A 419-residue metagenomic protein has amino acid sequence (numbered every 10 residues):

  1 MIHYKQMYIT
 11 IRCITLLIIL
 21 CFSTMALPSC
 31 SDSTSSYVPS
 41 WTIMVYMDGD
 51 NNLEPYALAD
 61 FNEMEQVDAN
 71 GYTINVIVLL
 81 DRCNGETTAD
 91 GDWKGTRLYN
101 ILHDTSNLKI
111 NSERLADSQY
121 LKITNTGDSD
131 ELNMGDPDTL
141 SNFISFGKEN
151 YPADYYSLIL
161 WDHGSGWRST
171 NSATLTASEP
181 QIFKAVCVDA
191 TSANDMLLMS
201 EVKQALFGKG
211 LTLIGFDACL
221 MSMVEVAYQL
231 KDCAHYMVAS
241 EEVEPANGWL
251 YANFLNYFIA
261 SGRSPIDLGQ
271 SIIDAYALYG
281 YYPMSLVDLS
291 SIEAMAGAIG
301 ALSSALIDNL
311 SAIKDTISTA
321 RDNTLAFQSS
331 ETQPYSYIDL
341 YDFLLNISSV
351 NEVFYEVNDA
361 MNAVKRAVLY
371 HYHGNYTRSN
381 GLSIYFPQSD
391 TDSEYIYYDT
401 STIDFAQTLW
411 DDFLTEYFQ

Functional and structural regions predicted by a protein language model:
I2-T15: Bacterial N-terminal signal peptides that target proteins for export
F22-T42: Bacterial Sec-dependent N-terminal signal peptides
S36, A173-Q419: Terminal, contiguous helix-loop blocks that mediate binding/assembly
P39-T42, G71-V76, Y151-S157, G208-L213 (+1 more regions): Loop/turn elements at helix/coil->beta-strand transitions in domains of secreted/extracellular proteins
Y46-D50, L79-C83, L160-G164, F216-L220 (+2 more regions): Active-site-proximal beta-strand/loop segments in catalytic clefts of secreted hydrolases
Y56-A57, T88-G91, R168-T174, V226-A227 (+1 more regions): Short, solvent-exposed loop/turn and secondary-structure capping segments
V67-I123: Active-site-surrounding "flap" and adjacent substrate/cofactor-binding loops of secreted or lumenal enzymes, prototyped
E131-A205: Extracytoplasmic mature domains of secreted/periplasmic and thylakoid-lumen proteins
